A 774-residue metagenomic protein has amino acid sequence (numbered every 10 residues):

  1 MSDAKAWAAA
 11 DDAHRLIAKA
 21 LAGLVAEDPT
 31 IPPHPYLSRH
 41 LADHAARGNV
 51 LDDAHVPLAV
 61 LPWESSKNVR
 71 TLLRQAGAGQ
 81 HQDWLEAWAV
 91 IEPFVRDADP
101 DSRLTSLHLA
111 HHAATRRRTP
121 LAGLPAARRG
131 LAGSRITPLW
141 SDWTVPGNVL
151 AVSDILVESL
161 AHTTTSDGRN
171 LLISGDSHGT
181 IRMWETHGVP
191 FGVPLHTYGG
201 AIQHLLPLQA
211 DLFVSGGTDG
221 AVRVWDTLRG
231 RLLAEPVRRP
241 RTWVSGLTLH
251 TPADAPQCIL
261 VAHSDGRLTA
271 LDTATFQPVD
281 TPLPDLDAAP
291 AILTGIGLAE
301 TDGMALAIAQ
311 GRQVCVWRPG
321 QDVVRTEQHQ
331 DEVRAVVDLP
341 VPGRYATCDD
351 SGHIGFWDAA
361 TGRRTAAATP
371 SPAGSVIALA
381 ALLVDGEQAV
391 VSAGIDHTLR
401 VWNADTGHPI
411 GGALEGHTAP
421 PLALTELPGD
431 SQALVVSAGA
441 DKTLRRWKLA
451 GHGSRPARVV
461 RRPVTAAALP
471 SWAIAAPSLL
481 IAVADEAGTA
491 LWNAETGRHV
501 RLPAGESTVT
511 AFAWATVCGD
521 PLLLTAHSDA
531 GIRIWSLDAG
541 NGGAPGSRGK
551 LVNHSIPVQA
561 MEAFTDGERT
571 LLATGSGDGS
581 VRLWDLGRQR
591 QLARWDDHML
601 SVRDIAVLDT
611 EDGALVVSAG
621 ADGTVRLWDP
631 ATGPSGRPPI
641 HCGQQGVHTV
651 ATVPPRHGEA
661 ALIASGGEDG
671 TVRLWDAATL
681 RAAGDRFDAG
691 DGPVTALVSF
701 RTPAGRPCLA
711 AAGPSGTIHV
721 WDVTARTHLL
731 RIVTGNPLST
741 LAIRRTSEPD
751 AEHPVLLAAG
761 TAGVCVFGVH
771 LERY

Functional and structural regions predicted by a protein language model:
A6-N148: Hydrophobic repeat-domain scaffold segments
L150-E158, L195-I202, V237-V244, L283-I292 (+10 more regions): WD40/WD-repeat beta-propeller blade N-cap
L160, L205, L247, L293-I296 (+11 more regions): Hydrophobic core register within WD40 beta-propeller blades
T163-G168, P207-A210, H250-P256, L298-D302 (+10 more regions): Residue-level detector of Asp-centered blade-edge/turn motifs that repeat once per structural unit in beta-propeller
L172-D176, F213-G217, L260-H263, L306-Q310 (+10 more regions): Conserved beta-strand element within WD40/beta-propeller blades
H178-I181, D219-A221, D265-G266, R312-V314 (+11 more regions): Short coil/turn segments within WD40 beta-propeller repeats
T186-V189, T227-G230, T273-F276, R318-Q321 (+10 more regions): Short loop/turn segments that connect beta-strands within beta-propeller blades
A438, K442-H452, V733, L738-Y774: Blade-level signature of beta-propeller repeat domains, shared across WD40, Kelch, NHL, RCC1 and BNR/Asp-box propellers
